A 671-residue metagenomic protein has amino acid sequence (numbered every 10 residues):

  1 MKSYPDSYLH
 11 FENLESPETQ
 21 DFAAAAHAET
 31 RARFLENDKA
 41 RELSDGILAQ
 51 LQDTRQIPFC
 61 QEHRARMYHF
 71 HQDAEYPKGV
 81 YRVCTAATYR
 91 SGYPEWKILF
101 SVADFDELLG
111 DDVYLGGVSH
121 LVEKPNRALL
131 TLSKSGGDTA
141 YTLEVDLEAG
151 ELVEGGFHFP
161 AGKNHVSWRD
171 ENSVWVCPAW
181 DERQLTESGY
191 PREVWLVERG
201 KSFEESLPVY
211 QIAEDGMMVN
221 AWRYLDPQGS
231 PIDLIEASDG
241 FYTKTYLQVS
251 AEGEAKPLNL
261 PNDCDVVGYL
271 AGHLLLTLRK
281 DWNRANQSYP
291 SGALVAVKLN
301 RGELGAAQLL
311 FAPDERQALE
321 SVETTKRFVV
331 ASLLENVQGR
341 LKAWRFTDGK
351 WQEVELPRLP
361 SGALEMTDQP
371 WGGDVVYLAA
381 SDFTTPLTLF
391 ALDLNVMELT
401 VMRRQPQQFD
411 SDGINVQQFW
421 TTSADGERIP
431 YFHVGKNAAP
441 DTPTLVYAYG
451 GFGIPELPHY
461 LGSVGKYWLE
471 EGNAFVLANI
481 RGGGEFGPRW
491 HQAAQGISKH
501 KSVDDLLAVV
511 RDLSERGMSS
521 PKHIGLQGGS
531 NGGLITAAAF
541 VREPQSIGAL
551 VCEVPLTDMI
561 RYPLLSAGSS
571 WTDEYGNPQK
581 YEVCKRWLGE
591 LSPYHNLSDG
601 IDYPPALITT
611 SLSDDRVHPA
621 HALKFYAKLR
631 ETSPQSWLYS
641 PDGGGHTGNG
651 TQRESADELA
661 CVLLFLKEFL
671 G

Functional and structural regions predicted by a protein language model:
M1-E365, P370-V375, S381-T385, A391-L392 (+3 more regions): Beta-propeller folds
A65, Q72, S381, Y447-G451 (+2 more regions): Glycine-rich His-Gly loop
F70, T277, S332, A379 (+4 more regions): Short hydrophobic segments within beta-strands
L99, A103-L121, L132-G137, L392-E398 (+5 more regions): Cap/lid segment of the alpha/beta-hydrolase catalytic domain
W175, V330, F390, F419 (+5 more regions): Hydrophobic/aromatic beta-strand patches that form the interior of the parallel beta-sheet core in alpha/beta enzyme
S230, T243, A271-H273, Y289-L294 (+20 more regions): Active-site lining segments that contact anionic ligands and/or coordinate catalytic metals
L477-G671: Active-site-proximal cap/loop segments of hydrolase catalytic domains
